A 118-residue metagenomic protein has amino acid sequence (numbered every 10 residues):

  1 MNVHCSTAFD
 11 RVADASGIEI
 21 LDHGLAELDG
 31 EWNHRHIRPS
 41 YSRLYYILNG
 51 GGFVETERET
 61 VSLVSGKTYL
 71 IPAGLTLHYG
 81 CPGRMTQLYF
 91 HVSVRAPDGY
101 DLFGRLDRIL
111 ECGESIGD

Functional and structural regions predicted by a protein language model:
M1-S62, C81, P97-G99, R108: Generic protein-terminus/edge-of-domain signal
L28-E31, S65-G66, P72-G74: Tight coil/turn sites that cap or link beta-strands
G50, G66-K67, F90: Short hydrophobic/aromatic patches on the structural cores and recognition surfaces of FHA
T60, A73-P97: Ligand-binding loop in jelly-roll beta-barrel domains
L63, F90, C112: Hydrophobic residues at beta-strand termini and immediately following loops that shape nucleotide-binding pockets
G99-D118: Amphipathic alpha-helical segments enriched in hydrophobic/aromatic residues interleaved with Lys/Arg
